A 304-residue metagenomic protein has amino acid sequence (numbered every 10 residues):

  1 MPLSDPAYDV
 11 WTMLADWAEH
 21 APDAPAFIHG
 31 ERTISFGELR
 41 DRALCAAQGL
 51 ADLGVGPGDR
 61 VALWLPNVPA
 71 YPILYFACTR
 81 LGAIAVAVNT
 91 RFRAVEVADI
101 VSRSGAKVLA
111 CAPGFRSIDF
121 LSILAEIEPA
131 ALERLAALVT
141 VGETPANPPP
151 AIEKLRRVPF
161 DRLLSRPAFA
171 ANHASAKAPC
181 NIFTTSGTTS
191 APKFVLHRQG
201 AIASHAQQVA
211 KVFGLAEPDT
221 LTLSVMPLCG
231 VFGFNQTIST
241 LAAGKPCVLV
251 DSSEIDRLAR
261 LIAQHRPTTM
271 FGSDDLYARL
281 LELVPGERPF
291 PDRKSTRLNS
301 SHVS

Functional and structural regions predicted by a protein language model:
S4-A7, A15, D23-V68, P72-F76 (+3 more regions): Conserved AMP-binding/adenylate-forming core of the ANL superfamily
A7, P22, R156-T184, S190-A191 (+1 more regions): Conserved pre-ATP/AMP-binding loop-to-beta segment of ANL
S35-G37, H173, C180-Q207: Conserved AMP-binding A3 loop
V61, C78, L109, P179 (+5 more regions): Conserved S/T- and glycine-rich ATP-binding loop of Class I adenylate-forming
L65-F76, R91-V95, V225-A242: Conserved coil-to-alpha-helix start sites within the AMP-binding
G82: Structured binding elements
A94, S102, K107, G114-I152 (+2 more regions): Conserved adenylate-forming
A203-L221, C229-T269, L283: Conserved AMP-binding/adenylation subdomain of ANL enzymes
